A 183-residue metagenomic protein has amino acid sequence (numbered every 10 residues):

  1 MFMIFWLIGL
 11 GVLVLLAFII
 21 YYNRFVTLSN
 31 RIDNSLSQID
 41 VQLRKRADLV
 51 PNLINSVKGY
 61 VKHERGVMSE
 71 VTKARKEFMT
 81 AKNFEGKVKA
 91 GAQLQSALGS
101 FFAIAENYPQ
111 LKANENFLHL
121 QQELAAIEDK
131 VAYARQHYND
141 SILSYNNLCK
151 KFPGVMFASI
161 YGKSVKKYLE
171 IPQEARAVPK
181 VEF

Functional and structural regions predicted by a protein language model:
F2-F183: A helix-centric hydrophobic-segment signal that preferentially recognizes long, alpha-helical stretches used
